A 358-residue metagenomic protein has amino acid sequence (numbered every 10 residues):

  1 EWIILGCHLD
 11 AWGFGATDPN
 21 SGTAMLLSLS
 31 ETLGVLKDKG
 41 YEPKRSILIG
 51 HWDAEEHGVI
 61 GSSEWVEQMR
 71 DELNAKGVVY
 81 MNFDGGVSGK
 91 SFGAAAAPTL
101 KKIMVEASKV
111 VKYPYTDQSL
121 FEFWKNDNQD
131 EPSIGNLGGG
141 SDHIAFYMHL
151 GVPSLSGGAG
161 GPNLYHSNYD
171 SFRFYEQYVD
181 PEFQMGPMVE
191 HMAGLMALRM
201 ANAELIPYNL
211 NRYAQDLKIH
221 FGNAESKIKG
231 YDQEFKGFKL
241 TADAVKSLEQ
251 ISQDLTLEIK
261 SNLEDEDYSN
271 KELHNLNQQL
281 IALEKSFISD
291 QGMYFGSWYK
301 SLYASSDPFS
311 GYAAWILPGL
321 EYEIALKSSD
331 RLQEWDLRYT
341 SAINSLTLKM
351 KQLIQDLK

Functional and structural regions predicted by a protein language model:
I3, C7, A11, A24-E31 (+11 more regions): Feature representing long, continuous alpha-helical segments
L5-V59, E64, A193-M196: Alpha-helical metal-binding/catalytic segments enriched in His/Glu/Asp
G6-N20, K44-G50, G86-K90, D127 (+4 more regions): Glycine- and acidic
A16, N20-A24, E56-I60, A95-P98 (+4 more regions): Soluble non-cytosolic domains of exported or imported proteins
E31, L48, G158, P162-K218 (+1 more regions): His/Asp/Glu-rich mid-to-C-terminal helical/loop segments that flank catalytic regions of hydrolases
G34, A201, K246-L263, L317-S329 (+2 more regions): Regular secondary-structure segments
D53-S171, E176, E182-F183, N202-A203 (+3 more regions): Metal-dependent peptidase/peptidase-like ectodomains
S269, L273-K358: C-terminal amphipathic alpha-helical interaction region
